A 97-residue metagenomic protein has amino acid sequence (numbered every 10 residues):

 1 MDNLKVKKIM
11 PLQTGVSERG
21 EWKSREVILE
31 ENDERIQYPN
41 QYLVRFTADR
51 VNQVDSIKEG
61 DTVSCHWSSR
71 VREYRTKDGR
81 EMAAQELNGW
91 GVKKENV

Functional and structural regions predicted by a protein language model:
M1-V97: Single-stranded nucleic acid-binding surfaces, predominantly the OB-fold ssDNA-binding core
